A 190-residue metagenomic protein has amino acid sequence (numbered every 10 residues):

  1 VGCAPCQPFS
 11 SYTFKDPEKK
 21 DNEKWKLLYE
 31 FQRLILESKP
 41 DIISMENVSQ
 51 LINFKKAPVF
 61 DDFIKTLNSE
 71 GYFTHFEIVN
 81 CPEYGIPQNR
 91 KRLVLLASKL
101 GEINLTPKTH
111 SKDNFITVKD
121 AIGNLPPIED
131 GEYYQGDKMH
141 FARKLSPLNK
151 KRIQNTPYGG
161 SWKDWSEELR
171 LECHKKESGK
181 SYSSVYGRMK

Functional and structural regions predicted by a protein language model:
V1-F14, I42-N47, L95-K99: Conserved proline-anchored active-site loop of SAM-dependent methyltransferases that bridges a beta-strand
Q7, W25, Q50, E77 (+4 more regions): Flexible, active-site-adjacent loop/turn segments at secondary-structure boundaries
F9, Y29-F31, F60-F63, Y72 (+5 more regions): Aromatic side chains
S11-T13, K55, T106: Short, solvent-exposed loop/turn and secondary-structure capping segments
F14-N22: Short glycine-enriched, charge-decorated loop/helix-capping segments at active-site entrances that position
E18, G85, E102: Flexible, glycine-rich phosphate/dinucleotide-binding loops and adjacent beta-alpha linkers at cofactor/substrate
K24-N89, L93-A97: Conserved Class I SAM-dependent methyltransferase catalytic core
T66, R92-K190: S-adenosyl-L-methionine-dependent DNA methyltransferase catalytic core
